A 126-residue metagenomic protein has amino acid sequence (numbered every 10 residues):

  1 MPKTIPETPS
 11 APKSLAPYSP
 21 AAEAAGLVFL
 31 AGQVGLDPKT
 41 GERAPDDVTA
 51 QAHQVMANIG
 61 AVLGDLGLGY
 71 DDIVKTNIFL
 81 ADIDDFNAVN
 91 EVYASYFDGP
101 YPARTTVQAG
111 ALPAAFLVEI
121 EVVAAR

Functional and structural regions predicted by a protein language model:
P2-R126: Short, polar/acidic, helix-capping and beta-turn segments at strand->helix junctions that line the mouths
